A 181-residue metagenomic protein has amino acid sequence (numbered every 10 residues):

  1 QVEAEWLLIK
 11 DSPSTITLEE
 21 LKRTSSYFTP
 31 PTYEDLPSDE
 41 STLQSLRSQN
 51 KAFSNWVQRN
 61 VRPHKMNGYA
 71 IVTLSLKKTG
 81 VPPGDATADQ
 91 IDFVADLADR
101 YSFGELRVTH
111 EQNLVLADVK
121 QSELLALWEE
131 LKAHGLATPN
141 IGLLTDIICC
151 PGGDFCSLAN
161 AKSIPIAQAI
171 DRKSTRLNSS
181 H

Functional and structural regions predicted by a protein language model:
Q1-S180: Peripheral terminal and linker regions in Fe-S/redox and tRNA-modifying enzymes
